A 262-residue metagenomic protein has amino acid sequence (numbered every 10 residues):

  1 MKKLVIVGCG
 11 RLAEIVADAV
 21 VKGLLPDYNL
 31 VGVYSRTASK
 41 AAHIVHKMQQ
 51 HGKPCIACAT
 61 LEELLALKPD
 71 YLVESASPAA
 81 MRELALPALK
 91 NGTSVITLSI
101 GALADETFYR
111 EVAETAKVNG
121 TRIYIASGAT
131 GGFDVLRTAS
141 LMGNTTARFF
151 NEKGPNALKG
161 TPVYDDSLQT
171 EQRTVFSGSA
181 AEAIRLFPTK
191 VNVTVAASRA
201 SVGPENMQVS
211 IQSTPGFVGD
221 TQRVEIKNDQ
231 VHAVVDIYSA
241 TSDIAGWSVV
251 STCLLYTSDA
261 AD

Functional and structural regions predicted by a protein language model:
M1-Q49: N-terminal Rossmann-like dinucleotide-binding module
I15, S140-L255: C-terminal substrate-binding/catalytic lobe of Rossmann-fold NAD(P)-dependent oxidoreductases
A38-L67: Conserved N-terminal Rossmann-fold NAD(P) cofactor-binding segment
A59-K90, A102-E106: Beta-loop-alpha module in the N-terminal Rossmann-like domain of NAD(P)-dependent dehydrogenases, especially those
E74, T97, I123-S127: General beta-strand structural signal in soluble alpha/beta enzymes
N91-T93, N119-T121: A short helix->loop->beta-strand "cap" motif at the edges of active sites that frequently abuts
G101-N119: Rossmann-fold NAD(P)-binding glycine/threonine-rich loop
Y256-D262: Conserved small/polar residues in nucleotide/adenosyl-binding loops
